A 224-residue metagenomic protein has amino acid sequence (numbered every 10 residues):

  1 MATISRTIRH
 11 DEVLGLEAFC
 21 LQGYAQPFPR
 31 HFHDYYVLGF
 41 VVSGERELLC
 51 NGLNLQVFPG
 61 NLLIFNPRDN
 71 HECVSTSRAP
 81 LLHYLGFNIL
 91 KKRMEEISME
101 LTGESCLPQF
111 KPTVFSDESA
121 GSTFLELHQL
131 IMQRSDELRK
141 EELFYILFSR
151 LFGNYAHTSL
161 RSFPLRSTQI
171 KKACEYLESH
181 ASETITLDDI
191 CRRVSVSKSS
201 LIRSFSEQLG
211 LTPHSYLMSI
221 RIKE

Functional and structural regions predicted by a protein language model:
A2-C106, Q133-R134: N-terminal regulatory/effector-sensing and dimerization cores that precede helix-turn-helix DNA-binding domains
R30, S162-R166, S179, V194: Residue-level marker of regulatory loop/turn positions in helix-turn-helix DNA-binding domains and in histidine
S43, Y145, I222: ATP/adenylate-binding site constellation spanning eukaryotic-like Ser/Thr protein kinases, ABC-transporter
S75-T76, M132, A156-L160, A181-S182 (+1 more regions): Short, flexible helix-adjacent loops and helix caps
E100-T158, S162, E175: Amphipathic alpha-helical segments enriched in hydrophobic/aromatic residues interleaved with Lys/Arg
T123, L165-A173, L209, M218-R221: N-terminal positioning helix adjacent to the helix-turn-helix/winged-helix DNA-binding module
R150-L151, Y176-E178, T184-K223: Basic/polar phosphate-binding segments, predominantly the helix-turn-helix DNA-binding elements of transcriptional
